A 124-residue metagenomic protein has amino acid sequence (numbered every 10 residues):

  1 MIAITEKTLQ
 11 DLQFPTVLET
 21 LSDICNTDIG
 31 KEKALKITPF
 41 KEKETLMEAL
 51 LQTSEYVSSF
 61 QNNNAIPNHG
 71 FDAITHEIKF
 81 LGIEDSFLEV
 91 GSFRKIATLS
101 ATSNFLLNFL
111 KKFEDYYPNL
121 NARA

Functional and structural regions predicted by a protein language model:
M1-A124: Conserved amphipathic alpha-helical "coupling/scaffold" segments that transmit conformational changes between domains
